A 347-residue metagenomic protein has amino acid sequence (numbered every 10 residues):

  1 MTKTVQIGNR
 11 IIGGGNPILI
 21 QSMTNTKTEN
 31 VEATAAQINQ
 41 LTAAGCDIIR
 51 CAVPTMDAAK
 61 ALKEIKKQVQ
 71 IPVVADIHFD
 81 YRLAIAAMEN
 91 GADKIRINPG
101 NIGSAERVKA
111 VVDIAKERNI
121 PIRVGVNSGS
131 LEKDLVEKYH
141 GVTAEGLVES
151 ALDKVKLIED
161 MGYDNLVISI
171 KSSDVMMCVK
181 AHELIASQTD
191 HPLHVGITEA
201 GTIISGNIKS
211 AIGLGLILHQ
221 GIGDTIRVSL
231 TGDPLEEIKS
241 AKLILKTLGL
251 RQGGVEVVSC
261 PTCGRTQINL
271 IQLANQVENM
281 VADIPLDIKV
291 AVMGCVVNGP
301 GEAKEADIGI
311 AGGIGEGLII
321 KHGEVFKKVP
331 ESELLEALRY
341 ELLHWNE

Functional and structural regions predicted by a protein language model:
M1-M23, K116, N279: N-terminal amphipathic alpha-helix/helix-capping segment at the start of soluble metabolic enzymes
G15-A33, A52, I71-F79, L135-V148 (+1 more regions): Active-site mouth loops of central-metabolism enzymes
I18-T24, I49-C51, V73-I77, I95-I97 (+6 more regions): Hydrophobic faces of well-ordered beta-strands that scaffold small-molecule active sites in alpha/beta enzyme cores
N25, N30-V31, T42-I65, R96-S104 (+1 more regions): Glycine-rich, proline-tolerant flexible connector loops at the mouths of alpha/beta enzymes
M56-I77, A110-I122, H182-L193, V277-N279: Alpha-helix-loop-beta-strand connector modules within alpha/beta enzyme cores
V69-I71, M88-I95, K116-N119, A186-P192 (+3 more regions): Glycine-enriched alpha-helix->loop->beta-strand junction motifs that scaffold or abut catalytic
R82-R123: Hydrophobic or amphipathic alpha-helical targeting/insertion segments
N127, L135-A282: Catalytic alpha/beta core domains of metabolic enzymes, predominantly
